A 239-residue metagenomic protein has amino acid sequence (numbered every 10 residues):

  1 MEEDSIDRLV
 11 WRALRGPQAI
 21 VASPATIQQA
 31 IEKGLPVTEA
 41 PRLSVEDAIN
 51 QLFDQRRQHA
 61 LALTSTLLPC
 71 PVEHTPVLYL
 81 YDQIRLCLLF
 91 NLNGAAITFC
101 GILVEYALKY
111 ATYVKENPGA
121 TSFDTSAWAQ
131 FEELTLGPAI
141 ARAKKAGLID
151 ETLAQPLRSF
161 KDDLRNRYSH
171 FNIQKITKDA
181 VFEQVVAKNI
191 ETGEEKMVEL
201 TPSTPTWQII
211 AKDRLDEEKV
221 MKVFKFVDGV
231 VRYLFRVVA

Functional and structural regions predicted by a protein language model:
E2-G94: Charged alpha-helical initiation segments
D4, R8, L52-F53, P138 (+2 more regions): General helical secondary-structure elements
S65-T135, T152-Q155, S159: Amphipathic alpha-helical interface elements
P71-V72, L148-A239: Charge-enriched, short contiguous segments at helix-coil
T135, I140-A141: Conserved, structured regulatory domains from eukaryotic proteins
